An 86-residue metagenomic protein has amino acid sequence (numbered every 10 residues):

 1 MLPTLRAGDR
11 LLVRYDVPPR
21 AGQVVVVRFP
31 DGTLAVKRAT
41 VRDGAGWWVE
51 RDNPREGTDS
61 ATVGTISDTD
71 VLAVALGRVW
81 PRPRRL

Functional and structural regions predicted by a protein language model:
M1-L86: Extended hydrophobic leader/signal-anchor segments used for secretion and membrane insertion
